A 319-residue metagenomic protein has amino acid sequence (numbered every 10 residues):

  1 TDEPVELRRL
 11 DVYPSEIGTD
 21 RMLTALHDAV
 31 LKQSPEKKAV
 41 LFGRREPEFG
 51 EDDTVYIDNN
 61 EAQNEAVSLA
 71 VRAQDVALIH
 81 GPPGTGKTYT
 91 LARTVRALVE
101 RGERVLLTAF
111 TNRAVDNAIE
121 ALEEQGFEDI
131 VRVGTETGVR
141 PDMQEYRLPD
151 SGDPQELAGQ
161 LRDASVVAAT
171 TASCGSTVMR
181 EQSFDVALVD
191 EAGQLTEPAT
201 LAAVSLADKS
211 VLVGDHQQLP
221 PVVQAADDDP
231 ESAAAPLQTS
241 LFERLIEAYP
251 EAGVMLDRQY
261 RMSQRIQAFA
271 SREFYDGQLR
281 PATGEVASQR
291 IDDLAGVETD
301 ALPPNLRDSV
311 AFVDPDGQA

Functional and structural regions predicted by a protein language model:
T1-N64, V133, D142: Pre-ATPase regulatory/linker segments immediately N-terminal to the P-loop/RecA-like helicase/translocase core
Y56-L78, Y89, A169: N-terminal pre-P-loop "Q-motif" helix
I79, L107: Hydrophobic anchor at the beta1->P-loop junction of P-loop NTPases
G86: Conserved glycine(s) of the Walker
T90, T94, A114: Hydrophobic positions on the alpha1 helix immediately C-terminal to the Walker A/P-loop
E100-E103, F110-R113, Q125, A158 (+2 more regions): Conserved helicase motor core of SF1/SF2 NTP-dependent helicases
A114-E145: Conserved helix-turn-beta segment of the N-terminal RecA-like "Helicase ATP-binding" lobe in SF1/SF2 helicases
D142-V167: Conserved motor-coupling elements within RecA-like helicase/translocase cores
